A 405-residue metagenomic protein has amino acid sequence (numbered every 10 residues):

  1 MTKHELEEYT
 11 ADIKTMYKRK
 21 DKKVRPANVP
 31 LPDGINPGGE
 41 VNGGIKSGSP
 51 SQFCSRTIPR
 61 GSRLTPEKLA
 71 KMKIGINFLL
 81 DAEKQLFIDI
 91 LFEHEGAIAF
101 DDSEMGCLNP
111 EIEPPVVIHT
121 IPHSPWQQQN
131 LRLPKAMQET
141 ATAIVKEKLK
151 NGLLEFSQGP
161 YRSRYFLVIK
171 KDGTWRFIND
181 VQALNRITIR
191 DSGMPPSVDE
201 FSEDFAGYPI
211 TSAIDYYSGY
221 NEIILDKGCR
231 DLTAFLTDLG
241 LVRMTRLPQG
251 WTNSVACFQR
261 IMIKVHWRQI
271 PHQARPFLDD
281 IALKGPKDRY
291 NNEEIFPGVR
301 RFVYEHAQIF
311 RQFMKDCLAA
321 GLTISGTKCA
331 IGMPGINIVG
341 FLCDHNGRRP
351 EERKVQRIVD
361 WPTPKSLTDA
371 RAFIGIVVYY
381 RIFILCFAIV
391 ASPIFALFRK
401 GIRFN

Functional and structural regions predicted by a protein language model:
M1-M16, K22-N405: Retroelement reverse transcriptase polymerase core
